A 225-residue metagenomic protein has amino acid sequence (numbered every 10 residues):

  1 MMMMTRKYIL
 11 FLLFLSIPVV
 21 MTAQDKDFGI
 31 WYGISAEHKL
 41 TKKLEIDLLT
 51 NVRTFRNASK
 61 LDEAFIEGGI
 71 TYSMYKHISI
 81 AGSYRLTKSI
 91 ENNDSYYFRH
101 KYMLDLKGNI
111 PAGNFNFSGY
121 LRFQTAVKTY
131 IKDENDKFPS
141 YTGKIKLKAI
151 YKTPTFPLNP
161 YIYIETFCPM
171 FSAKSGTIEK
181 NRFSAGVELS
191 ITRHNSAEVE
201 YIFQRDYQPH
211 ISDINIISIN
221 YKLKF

Functional and structural regions predicted by a protein language model:
M1-F28, F225: Bacterial Sec-dependent N-terminal signal peptides
T22-D25, T54-S59, E91-Y97, K132-F138 (+2 more regions): Outer-membrane beta-barrel domain signature
Q24-A81, T87-I90: Start-of-domain marker
F28-I30, D62-A64, F98-Y102, K137-G143 (+2 more regions): Residues that define the transmembrane beta-barrel architecture of outer-membrane proteins
I34-H38, G68-Y72, L104-G108, I145-Y151 (+2 more regions): Residues on the lipid-exposed face of transmembrane beta-strands in outer-membrane beta-barrel proteins
K43-L48, H77-G82, G113-F117, T155-N159 (+1 more regions): Repeated loop/turn-to-beta-strand initiation elements of outer-membrane beta-barrel proteins
T50-R56, Y84-I90, I110-A112, F123-V127 (+4 more regions): Transmembrane beta-strands of outer-membrane beta-barrel pores
I162, F171-K174, I178-F225: Predominantly the C-terminal beta-signal and adjacent terminal strand-loop region of outer-membrane beta-barrel
